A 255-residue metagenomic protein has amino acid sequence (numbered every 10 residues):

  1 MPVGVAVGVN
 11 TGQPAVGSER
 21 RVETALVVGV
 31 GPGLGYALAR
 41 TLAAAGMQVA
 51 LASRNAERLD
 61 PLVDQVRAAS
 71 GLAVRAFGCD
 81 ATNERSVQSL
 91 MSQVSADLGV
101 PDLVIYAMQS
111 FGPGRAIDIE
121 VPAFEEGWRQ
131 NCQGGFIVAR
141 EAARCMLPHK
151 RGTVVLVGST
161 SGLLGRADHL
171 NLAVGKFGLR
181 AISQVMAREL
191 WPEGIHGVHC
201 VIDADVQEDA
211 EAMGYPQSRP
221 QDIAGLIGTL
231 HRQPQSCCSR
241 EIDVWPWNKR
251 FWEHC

Functional and structural regions predicted by a protein language model:
G31-G33: Conserved glycine-rich cofactor-binding loop
M47-P61: Conserved glycine-rich Rossmann-like NAD(P)H-binding loop of the short-chain dehydrogenase/reductase
V66-R85: Rossmann-fold cofactor-recognition segment
R115-A116, E120-W128: Substrate-binding pocket helix/loop in short-chain dehydrogenase/reductase
A139, G175-K176: Active-site helix of classical SDR
S159: Residue(s) in the substrate-gating loop at a strand-loop-helix junction that position the organic substrate next
P192-E253: C-terminal helical subdomain
